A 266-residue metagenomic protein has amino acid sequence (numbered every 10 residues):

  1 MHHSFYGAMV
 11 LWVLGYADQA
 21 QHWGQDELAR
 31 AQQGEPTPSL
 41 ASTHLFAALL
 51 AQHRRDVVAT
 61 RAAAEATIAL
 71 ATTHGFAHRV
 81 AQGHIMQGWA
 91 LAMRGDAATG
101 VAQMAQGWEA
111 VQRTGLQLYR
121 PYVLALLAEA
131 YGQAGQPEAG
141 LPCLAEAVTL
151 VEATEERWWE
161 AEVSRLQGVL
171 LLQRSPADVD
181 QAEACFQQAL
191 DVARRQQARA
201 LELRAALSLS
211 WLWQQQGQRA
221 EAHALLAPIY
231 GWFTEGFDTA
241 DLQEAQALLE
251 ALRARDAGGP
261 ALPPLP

Functional and structural regions predicted by a protein language model:
S4-P266: Helix-coil-helix junctions within alpha-helical repeat/solenoid scaffolds
